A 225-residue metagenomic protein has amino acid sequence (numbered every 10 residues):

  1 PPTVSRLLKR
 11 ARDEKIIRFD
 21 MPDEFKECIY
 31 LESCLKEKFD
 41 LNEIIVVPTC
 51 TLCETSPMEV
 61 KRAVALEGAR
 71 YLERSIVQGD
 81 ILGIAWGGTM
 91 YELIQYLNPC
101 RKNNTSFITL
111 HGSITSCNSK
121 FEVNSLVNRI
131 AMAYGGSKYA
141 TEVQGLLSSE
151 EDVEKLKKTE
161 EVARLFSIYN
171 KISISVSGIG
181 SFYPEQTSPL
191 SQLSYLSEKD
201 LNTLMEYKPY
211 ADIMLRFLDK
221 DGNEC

Functional and structural regions predicted by a protein language model:
P1-Y30: N-terminal helix-turn-helix DNA-binding module of bacterial transcription factors
T3, T89-I94, P184-E185: Short glycine/serine/threonine-rich phosphate/pyrophosphate-binding segments that cradle anionic phosphate groups
L7, L97, Y207-K208: Homeobox/homeodomain signature
R10, Q78, L82, S173-S175 (+1 more regions): Short, flexible coil/turn micro-motifs enriched in small/turn-prone residues
K15-M21, I114-C225: Conserved phosphate- and dinucleotide-binding cores of soluble alpha/beta proteins, encompassing both enzyme active
D20-E150: N-terminal active-site beta-alpha-beta segment that forms phosphate/nucleotide-binding and substrate-recognition loops
